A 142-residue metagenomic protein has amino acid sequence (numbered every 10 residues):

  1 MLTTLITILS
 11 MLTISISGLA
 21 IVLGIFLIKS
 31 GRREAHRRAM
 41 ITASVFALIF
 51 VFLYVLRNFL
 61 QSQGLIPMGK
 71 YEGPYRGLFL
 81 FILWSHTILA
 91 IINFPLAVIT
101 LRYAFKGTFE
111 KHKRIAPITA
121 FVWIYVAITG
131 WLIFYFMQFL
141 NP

Functional and structural regions predicted by a protein language model:
M1-P142: Alpha-helical membrane insertion/targeting regions
